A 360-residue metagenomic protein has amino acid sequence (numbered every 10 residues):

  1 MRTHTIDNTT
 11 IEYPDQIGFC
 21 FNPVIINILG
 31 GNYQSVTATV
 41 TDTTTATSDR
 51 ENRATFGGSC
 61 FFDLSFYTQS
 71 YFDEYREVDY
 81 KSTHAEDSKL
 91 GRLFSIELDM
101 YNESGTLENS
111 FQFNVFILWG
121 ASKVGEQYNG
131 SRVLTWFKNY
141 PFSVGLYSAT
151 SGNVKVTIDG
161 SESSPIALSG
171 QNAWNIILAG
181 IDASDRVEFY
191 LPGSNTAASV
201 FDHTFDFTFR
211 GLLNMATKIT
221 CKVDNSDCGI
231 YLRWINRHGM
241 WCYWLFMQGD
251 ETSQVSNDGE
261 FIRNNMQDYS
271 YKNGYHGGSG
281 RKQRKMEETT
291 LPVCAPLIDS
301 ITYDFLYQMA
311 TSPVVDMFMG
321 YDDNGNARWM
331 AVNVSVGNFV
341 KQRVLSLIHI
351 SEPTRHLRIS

Functional and structural regions predicted by a protein language model:
M1-C228: Preference for solvent-exposed, low-hydrophobicity sequence contexts
D99-Y101, T302, V314: Charged, amphipathic alpha-helical segments and their flanking helix caps
W119, P313-L347, S351: Short beta-strand and beta-hairpin "edge-sheet" elements
S226-P292, W329-R343: Solvent-exposed edge beta-strands and adjacent loop segments that serve as assembly or binding interfaces
L306-T311: Short amphipathic alpha-helices in soluble, non-transmembrane regions that often serve as interface/regulatory elements
I348-S360: Single conserved hydrophobic/aromatic residue that forms the stacking wall/gate of nucleotide- or nucleobase-binding
